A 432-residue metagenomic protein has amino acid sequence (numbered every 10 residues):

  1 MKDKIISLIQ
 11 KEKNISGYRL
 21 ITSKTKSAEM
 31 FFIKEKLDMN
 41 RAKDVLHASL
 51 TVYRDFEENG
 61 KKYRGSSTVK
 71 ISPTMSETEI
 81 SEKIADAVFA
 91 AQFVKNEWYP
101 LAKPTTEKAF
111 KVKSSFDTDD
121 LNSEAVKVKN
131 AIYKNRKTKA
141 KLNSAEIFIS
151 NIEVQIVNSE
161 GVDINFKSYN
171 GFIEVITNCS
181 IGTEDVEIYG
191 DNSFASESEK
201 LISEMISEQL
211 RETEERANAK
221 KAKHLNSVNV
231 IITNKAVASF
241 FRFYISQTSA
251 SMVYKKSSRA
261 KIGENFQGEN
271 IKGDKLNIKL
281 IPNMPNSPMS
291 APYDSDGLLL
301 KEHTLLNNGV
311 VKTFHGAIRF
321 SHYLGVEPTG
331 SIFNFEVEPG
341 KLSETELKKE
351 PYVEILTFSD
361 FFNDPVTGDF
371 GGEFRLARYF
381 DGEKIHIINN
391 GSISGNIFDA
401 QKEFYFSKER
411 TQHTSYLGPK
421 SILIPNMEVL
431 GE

Functional and structural regions predicted by a protein language model:
K4-S7, S16-A28, E77-F166, L201-A238: Acidic low-complexity segments
I9-Q10, L37-R41, K129-R136, S159-K167 (+7 more regions): A generic local secondary-structure boundary/capping motif
S16-S49, S144-I164, S295, P351-G372: Structured beta-strand/loop patches that form or line metal/cofactor-binding pockets in enzymes
K26-F89: N-terminal alpha-helical targeting/anchoring segments
F31, V126-M205, S251-N277: Extended amphipathic alpha-helical scaffolds
L46-E58, I164-F194, L305-N307, F374-D381: Short beta-strand elements
E57-G65, I173-K200, G268-E269, V311-F333: Short, acidic (Asp/Glu-rich) active-site segment that either coordinates a divalent metal cofactor
N265-E432: Dual-mode signal for accessory low-complexity, basic/Gly-rich regions
